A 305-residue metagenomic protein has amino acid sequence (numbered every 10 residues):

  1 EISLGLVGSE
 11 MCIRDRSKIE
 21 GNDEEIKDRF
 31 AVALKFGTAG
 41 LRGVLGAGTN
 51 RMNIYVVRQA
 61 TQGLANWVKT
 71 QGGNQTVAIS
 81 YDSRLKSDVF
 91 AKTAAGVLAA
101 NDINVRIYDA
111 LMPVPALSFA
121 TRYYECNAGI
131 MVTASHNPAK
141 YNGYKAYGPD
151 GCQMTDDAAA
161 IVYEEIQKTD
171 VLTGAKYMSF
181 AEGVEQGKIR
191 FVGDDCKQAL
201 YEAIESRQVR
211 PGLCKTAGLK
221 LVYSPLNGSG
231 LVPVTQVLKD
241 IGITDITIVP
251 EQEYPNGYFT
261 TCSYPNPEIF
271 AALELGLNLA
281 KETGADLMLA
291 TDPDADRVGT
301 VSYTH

Functional and structural regions predicted by a protein language model:
E1-I13: Short, small-residue-biased leader/transition segments that mark boundaries at the very start of proteins
D23-L34, V56-A65: Conserved oxyanion/phosphate-binding beta-strand-loop segments in alpha/beta enzyme cores
E25-L34, N142-L275, L279-A280: Gly/Ser/Thr-enriched, mixed-charge loops and adjacent short helices that form phosphate/oxyanion-binding elements
K27-R42, V89-F90: N-terminal glycine-rich anion-binding loops that anchor highly charged ligand groups
T61-V77, R210-A217: Glycine-rich phosphate/diphosphate-binding loops that line cofactor/substrate pockets in enzymes
T76-D82, K220-Y223: Short glycine-rich or small-residue beta-strand-to-loop segments that form or flank ligand, phosphate, metal/Fe-S
A78-Y141, T244-G299: N-terminal small/polar loop signature for handling phosphorylated ligands or for N-terminal nucleophile
T304: Conserved adenylation A10 loop of the ANL superfamily
